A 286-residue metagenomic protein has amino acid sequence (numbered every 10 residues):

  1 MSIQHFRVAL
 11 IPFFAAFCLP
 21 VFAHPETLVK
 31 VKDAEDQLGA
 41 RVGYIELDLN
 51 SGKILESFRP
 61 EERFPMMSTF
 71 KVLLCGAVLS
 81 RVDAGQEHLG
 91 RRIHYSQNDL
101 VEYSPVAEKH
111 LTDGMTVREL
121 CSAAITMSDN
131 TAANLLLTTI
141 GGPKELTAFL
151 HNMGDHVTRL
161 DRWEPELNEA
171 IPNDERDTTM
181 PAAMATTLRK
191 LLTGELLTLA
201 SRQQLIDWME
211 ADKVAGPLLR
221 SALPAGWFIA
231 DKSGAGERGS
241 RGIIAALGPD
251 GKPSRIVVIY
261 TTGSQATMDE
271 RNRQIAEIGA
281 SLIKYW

Functional and structural regions predicted by a protein language model:
M1-I11: Bacterial N-terminal signal peptides that target proteins for export
A9-P20: Bacterial N-terminal signal peptides
H24-D36, L55, T138-T139, P143-K144 (+3 more regions): Structured C-terminal helix/loop/strand segments within mature extracytoplasmic catalytic/sensor domains
E35-F64: Short, conserved catalytic-motif segment at the N-terminal edge
R41, T116, C121, N134-T193: Mid-domain, small-residue-enriched loop/turn segments at the edges of structured enzyme/sensor domains
G52, F64-I93, V257: Active-site SXXK
A84-K109: Short, glycine/proline-biased beta-turn/loop segments that scaffold the active-site neighborhood
L100-L135, P143: Conserved catalytic neighborhood of penicillin-recognizing serine enzymes
